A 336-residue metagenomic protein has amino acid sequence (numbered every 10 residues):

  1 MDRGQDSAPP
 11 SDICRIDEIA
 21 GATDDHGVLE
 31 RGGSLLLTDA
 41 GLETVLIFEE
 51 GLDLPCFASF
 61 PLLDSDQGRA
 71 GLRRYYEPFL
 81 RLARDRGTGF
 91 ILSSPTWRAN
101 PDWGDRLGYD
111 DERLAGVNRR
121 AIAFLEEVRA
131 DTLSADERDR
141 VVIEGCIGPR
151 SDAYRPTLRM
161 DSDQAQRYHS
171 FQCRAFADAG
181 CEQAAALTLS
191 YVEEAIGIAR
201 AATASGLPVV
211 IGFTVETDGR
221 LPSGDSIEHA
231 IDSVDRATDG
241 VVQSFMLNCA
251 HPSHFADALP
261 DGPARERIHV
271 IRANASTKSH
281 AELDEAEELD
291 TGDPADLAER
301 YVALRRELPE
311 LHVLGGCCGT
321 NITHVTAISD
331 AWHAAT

Functional and structural regions predicted by a protein language model:
D2-T336: Domain-level signal for soluble alpha/beta catalytic cores
